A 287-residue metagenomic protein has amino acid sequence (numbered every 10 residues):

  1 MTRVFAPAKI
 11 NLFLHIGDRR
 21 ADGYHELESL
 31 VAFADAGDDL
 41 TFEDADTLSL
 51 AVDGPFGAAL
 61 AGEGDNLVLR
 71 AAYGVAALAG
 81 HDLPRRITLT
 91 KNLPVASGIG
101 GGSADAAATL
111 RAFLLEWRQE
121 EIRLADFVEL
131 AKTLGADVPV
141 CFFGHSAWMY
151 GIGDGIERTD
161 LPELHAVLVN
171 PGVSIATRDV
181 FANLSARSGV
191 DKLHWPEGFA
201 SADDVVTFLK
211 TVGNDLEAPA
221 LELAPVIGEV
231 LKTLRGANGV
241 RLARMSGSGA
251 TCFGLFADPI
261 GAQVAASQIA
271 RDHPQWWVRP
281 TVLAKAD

Functional and structural regions predicted by a protein language model:
M1-S97, L115, Q119-E121, N170-P171: ATP-binding N-lobe of GHMP and related small-molecule kinases
D46-A61, T109, K132, D204-G213 (+1 more regions): Short, basic/glycine-rich phosphate-binding loops at helix/coil junctions that contact nucleotide phosphates
A77-T88, A112-L134, D258-R271: Phosphate-handling active-site elements
S97-L124, V140: DPxDG-like acidic metal-binding loop motif
F143-G144, W148-L242, A257-I260, S267-Q275 (+1 more regions): Conserved, helical-rich catalytic subdomain that frames metal- and/or nucleotide-binding sites in enzyme alpha/beta
A250-C252: Conserved glycine-rich beta-strand-loop-beta hairpin in the small C-terminal domain of fold type I
